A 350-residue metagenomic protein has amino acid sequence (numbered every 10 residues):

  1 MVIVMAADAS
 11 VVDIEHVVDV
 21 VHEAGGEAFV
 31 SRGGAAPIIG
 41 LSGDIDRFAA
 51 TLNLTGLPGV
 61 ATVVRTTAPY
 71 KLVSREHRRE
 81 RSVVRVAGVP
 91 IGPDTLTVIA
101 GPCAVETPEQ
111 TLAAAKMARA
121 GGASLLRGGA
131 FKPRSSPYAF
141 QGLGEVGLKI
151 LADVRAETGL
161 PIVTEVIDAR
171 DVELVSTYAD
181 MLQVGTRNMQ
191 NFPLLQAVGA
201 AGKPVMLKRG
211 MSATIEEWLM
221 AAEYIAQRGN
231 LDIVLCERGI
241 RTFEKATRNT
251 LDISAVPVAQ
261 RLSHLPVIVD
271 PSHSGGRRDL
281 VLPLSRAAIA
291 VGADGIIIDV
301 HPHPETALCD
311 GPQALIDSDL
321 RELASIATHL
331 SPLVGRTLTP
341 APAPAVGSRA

Functional and structural regions predicted by a protein language model:
M1-V98, P344-A350: Non-catalytic terminal accessory/regulatory regions of metabolic enzymes
A6, L143, G159-D168, D180-P193 (+3 more regions): Catalytic beta/alpha-barrel core
D8, L41, L96-A113, S136-G142 (+4 more regions): Active-site mouth loops of central-metabolism enzymes
R75-E80, S136-I150, A169-D171, T186-G202 (+3 more regions): Active-site-adjacent beta->alpha loops and helix N-cap segments on the catalytic face of soluble alpha/beta enzymes
V86, G199-V300: Catalytic alpha/beta core domains of metabolic enzymes, predominantly
L96-P102, S124-G128, I162-E165, D180-V184 (+4 more regions): Hydrophobic faces of well-ordered beta-strands that scaffold small-molecule active sites in alpha/beta enzyme cores
R127-E145, P302-P312: Glycine-rich, proline-tolerant flexible connector loops at the mouths of alpha/beta enzymes
F140-T164, A197-P204, I253-V267, Q313-R336: Alpha-helix-loop-beta-strand connector modules within alpha/beta enzyme cores
